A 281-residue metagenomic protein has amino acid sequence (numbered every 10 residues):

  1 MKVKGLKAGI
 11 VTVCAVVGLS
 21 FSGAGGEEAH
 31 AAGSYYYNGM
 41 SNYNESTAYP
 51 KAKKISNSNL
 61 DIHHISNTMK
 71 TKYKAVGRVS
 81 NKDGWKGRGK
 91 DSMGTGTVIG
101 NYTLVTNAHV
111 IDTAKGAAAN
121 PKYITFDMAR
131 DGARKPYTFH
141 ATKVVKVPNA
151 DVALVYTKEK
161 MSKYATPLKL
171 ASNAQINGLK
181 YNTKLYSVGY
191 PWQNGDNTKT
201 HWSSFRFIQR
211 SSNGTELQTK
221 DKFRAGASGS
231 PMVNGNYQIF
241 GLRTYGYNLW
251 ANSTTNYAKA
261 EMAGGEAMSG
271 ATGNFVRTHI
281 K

Functional and structural regions predicted by a protein language model:
M1-H30: Sec-dependent N-terminal signal peptides of Gram-positive bacterial secreted proteins and lipoproteins
G23-G94: Protease-domain processing segments flanking chymotrypsin-fold serine proteases, especially trypsin-like
A32, T71-T125, F205-S211, V233 (+3 more regions): Catalytic histidine site
D91-S92, R224-S228: Short, small/polar residue-rich loop motifs at catalytic or cofactor-binding pockets
L104-N107, Y181-Q193, Q218-D221, S228-N256: Active-site-proximal beta-strands of protease catalytic cores
L104-T106, D151-E159, L217-T219: A generic structural motif
A119-S204: Serine endopeptidase catalytic core focused on the charge-relay Asp
T244-K281: C-terminal cap/linker of serine protease catalytic domains
